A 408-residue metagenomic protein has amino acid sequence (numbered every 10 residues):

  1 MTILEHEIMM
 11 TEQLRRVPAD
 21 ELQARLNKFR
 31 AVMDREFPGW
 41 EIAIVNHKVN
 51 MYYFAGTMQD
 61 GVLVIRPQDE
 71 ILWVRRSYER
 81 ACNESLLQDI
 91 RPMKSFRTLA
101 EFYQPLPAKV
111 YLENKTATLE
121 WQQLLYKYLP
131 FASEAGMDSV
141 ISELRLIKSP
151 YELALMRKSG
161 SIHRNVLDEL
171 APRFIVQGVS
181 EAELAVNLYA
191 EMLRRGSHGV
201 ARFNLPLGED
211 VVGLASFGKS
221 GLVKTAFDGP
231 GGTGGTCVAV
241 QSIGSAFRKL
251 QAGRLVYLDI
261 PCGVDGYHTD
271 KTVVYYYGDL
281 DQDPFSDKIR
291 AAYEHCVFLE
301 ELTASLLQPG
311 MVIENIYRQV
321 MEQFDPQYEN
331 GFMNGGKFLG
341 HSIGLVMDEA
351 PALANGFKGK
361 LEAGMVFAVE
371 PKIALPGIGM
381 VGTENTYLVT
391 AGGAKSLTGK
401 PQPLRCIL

Functional and structural regions predicted by a protein language model:
M1-L408: Active-site neighborhoods and metal-handling regions in enzymes and metal-associated proteins
